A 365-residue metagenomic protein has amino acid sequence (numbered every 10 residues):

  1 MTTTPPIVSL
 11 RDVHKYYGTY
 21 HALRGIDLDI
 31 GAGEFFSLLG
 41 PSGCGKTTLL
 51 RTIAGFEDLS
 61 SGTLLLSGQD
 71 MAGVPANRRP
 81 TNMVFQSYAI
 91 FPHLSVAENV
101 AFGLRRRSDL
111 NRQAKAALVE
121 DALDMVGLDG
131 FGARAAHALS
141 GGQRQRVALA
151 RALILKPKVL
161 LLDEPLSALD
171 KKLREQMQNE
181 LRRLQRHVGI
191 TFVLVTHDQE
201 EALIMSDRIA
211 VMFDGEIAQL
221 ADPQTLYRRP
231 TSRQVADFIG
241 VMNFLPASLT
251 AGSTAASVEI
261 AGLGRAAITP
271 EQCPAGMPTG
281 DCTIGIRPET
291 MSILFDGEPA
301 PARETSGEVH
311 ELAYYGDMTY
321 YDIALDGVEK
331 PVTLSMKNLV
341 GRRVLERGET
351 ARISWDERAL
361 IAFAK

Functional and structural regions predicted by a protein language model:
S9, D29, L65, R352-S354: ABC ATPase nucleotide-binding domain
F35, A76-N82, Q86-D237: ABC ATPase nucleotide-binding domains
L39-P41: The feature captures the beta-strand-to-loop junction immediately N-terminal to the Walker
A54: Helix-to-loop junction immediately C-terminal to a conserved catalytic motif
S60-T63, A97, D214, P246: Conserved coupling/switch loops of ABC nucleotide-binding domains, chiefly the family-specific signature
G62-D70: Conserved ABC transporter NBD signature motif
M242, G252-K365: Non-catalytic connector elements of ABC transporters
